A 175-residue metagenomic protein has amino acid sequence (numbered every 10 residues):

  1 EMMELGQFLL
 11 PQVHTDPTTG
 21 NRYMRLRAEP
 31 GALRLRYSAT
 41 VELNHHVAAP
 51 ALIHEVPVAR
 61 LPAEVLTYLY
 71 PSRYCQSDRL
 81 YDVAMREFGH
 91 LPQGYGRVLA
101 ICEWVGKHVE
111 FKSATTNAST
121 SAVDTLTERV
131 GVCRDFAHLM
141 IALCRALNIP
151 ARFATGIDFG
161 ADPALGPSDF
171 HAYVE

Functional and structural regions predicted by a protein language model:
E1, Y68-L69, I157: Bulky hydrophobic/aromatic packing residues
E1-P50: Intrinsically disordered, low-complexity N-terminal segments that are enriched in acidic
L9-Q12, E29-P30, P62-T67, V132: Short, surface-exposed, polar/charged, turn-prone segments marking secondary-structure boundaries
L10-V13, K112, G160-P163: Intrinsically disordered, low-complexity segments enriched in polar/charged residues with Gly/Pro, especially when
M24-R27, E55-V56, V174: Intrinsically disordered, low-complexity boundary segments flanking structured domains
V41-H45, P50-L52, A59-G131, L139-I141: Secondary-structure boundary elements
H54-E55, D158: Short alpha-helical "patches" and their helix-cap loops
E103, D135-E175: Hydrophobic/aromatic-rich core segments of domains that either
